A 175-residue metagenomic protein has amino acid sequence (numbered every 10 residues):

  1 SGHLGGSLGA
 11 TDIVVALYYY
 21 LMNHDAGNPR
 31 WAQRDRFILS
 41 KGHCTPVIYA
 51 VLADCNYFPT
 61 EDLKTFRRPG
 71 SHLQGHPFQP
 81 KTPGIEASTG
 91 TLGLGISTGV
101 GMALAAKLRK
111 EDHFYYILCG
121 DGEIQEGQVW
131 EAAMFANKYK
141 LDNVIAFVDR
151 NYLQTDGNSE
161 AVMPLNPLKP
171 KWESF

Functional and structural regions predicted by a protein language model:
H3: C-terminal boundary of histidine-terminating zinc-finger modules
L8-K138: Cofactor-binding active-site loop characterized by glycine-rich and histidine/acidic residues
I38-S40, N143-R150, Q154: Short internal beta-strands
Q79-T82, D149-T155, E173: Gly-rich Lys/Arg/Thr-decorated short loops/hinges at beta-loop-alpha junctions or inter-strand turns that position
E111, E160-F175: Conserved thiamine diphosphate
C119, T155-D156: Thr-Gly-centered strand-to-loop micro-motif
Q128, N137-K138, G157-P164: A general structural motif
